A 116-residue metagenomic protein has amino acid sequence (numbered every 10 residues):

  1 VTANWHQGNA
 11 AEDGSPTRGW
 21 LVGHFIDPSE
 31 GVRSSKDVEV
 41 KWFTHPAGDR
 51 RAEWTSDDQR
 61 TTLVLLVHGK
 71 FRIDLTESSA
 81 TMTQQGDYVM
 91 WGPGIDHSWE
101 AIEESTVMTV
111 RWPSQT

Functional and structural regions predicted by a protein language model:
V1-A47, A52-W54: A short, N-terminal "cap"/entry segment at the start of jelly-roll beta-barrel domains of the cupin/DSBH fold
F43, M90, E103-T116: A short hydrophobic beta-strand segment most commonly corresponding to one strand of the jelly-roll/cupin
A52-E53, I73-D74, W91, D96-I102: Short beta-strand His + acidic residue motifs that chelate non-heme Fe in jelly-roll/DSBH and cupin folds
Q59, S79, I95, E103-E104: A generic "binding-loop/recognition-motif" signal
Q59-R72, T76: Glycine- and acidic-residue-biased ligand/ion/polar-headgroup-sensing regions
E77-G94: Short acidic-glycine-tyrosine-enriched beta hairpin
